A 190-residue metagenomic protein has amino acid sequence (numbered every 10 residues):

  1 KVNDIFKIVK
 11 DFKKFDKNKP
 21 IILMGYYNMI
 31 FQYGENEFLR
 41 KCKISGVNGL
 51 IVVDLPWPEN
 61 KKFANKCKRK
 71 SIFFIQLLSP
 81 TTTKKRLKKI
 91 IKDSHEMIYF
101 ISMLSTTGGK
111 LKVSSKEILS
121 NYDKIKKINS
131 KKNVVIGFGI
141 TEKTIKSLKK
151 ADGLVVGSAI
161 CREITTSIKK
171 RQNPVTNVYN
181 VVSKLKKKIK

Functional and structural regions predicted by a protein language model:
K1-L55, T176, I189: Active-site beta->alpha loop and helix N-cap motifs at the rims of alpha/beta catalytic domains
V9-D16, K43, A64-K68, L119-S130 (+1 more regions): Surface-exposed amphipathic alpha-helices with a cationic face
D16-Y26, C67-L77, I125-G139: Short beta-strand/loop segments at the ligand-binding rim of alpha/beta enzyme cores
C42-N48, K68-I75, K92-Y99, K150-V155: Glycine-enriched alpha-helix->loop->beta-strand junction motifs that scaffold or abut catalytic
V47-E59, Y99-G109, F138, K150-K170: Glycine-rich phosphate-binding active-site loops on the catalytic face of alpha/beta enzymes
T82-D93, I128-N129, G139-L154: Catalytic cores of alpha/beta
L87-I125, E163-I168: Glycine/Thr-rich beta-alpha phosphate-binding loop at enzyme active sites
I160-K190: C-terminal helical cap(s) of enzyme catalytic domains, especially alpha/beta-barrels
